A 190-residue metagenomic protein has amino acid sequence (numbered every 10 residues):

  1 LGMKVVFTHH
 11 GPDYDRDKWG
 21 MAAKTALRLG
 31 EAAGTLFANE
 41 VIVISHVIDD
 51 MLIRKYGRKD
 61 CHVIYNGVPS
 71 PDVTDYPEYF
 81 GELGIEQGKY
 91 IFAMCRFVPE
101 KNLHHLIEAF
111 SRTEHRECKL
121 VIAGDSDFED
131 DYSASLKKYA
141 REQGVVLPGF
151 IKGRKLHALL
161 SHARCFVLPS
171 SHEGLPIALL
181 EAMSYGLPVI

Functional and structural regions predicted by a protein language model:
K24-V41: Membrane-proximal helix-turn-helix segments that form the acceptor-binding/catalytic region of lipid-linked
V47, G67: Carbohydrate-associated surface elements
E82-R112, V121: Conserved donor-binding/catalytic core segment of Leloir-type glycosyltransferases
S133-R154: Nucleotide-activated donor-binding/catalytic signature segment of Leloir-type glycosyltransferases, i.e., the conserved
F150-I151, A158-A163: Short alpha-helical donor nucleotide-sugar binding micro-motif in glycosyltransferases
F166-V167: A short hydrophobic beta-strand element within the catalytic core of glycosyltransferases that build diverse glycans
S171: Aromatic "clamp/platform" in nucleotide-sugar-dependent glycosyltransferases that forms part of the donor/acceptor
P188-I190: Short hydrophobic beta-strand element within catalytic cores of glycosyltransferases and related nucleotide-activated
